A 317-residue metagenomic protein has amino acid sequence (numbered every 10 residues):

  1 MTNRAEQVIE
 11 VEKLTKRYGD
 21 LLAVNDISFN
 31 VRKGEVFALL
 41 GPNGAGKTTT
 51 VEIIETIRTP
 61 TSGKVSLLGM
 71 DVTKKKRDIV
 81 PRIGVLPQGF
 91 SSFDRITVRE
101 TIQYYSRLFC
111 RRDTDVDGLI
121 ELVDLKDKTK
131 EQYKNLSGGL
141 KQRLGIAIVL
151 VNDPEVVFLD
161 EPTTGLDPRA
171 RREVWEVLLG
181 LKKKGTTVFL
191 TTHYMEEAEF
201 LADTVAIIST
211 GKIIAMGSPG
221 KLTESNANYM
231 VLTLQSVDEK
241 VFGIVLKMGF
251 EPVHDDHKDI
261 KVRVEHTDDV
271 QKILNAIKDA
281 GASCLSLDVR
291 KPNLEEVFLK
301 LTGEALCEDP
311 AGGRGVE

Functional and structural regions predicted by a protein language model:
M1-T15, E304-E317: ABC-family P-loop ATPase nucleotide-binding domain
E6-I9, K16-S209, A215: ABC transporter nucleotide-binding domains
M70-T73, C110, I213, Q235 (+3 more regions): Short, surface-exposed acidic/glycine-rich loop or hinge patches that mediate macromolecular interfaces
V80-I83, I120, G220-T223, F298-L299: Conserved protein kinase catalytic domain
W175-E265: ABC transporter nucleotide-binding domain
E265-E317: C-terminal coupling/interaction segments
